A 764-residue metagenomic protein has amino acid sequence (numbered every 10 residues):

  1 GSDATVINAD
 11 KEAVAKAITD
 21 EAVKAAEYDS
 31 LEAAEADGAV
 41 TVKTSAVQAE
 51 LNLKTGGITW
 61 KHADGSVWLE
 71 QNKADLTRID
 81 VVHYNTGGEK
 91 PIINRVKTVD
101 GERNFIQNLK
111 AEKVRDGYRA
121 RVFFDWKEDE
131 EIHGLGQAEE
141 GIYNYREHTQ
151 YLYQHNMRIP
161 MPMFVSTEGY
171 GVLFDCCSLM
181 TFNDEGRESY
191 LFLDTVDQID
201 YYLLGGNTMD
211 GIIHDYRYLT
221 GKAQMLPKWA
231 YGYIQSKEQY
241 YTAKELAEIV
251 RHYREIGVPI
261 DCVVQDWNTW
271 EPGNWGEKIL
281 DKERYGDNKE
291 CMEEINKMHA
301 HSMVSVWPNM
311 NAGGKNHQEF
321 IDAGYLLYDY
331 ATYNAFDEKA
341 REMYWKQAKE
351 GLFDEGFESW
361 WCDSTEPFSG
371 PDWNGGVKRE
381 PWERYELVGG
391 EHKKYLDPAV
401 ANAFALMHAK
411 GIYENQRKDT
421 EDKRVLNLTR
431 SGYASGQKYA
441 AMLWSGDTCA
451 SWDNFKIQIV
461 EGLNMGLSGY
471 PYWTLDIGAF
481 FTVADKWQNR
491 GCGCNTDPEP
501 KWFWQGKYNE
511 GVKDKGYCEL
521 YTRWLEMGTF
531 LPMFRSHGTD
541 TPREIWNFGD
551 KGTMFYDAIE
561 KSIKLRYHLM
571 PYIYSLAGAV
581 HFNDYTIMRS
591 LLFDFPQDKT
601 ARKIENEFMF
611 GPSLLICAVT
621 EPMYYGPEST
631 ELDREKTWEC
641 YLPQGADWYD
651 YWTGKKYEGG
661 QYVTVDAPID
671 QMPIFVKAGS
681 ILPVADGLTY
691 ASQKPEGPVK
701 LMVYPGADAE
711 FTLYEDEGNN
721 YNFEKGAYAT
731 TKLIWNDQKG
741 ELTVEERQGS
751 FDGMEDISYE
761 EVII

Functional and structural regions predicted by a protein language model:
G1, A46-L53, V172, L701-V703 (+1 more regions): Broad, structure-driven detector of short, well-ordered beta-strand segments within folded domains
G1, V42, A46, L615-A618 (+1 more regions): Short, well-ordered beta-strand segments enriched in hydrophobic/aromatic residues
G1-V40, R78-V81: A low-complexity, Ser/Thr/Gly/Pro-enriched, surface-exposed linker/loop concept that marks segments flanking
S2-T19, G626-T653, M754-I764: Beta-strand-rich binding/interaction modules
Y28-E35, V40-T41, A49, H133-L135 (+3 more regions): Short, exposed beta-strand/loop patches in secreted or surface proteins that constitute
K43-E70, T77-I79: Hydrophobic or amphipathic alpha-helical targeting/insertion segments
S66-Q671, K677: Catalytic-domain carbohydrate-binding cleft regions of carbohydrate-active enzymes
Q671-I764: Accessory, solvent-exposed terminal regions and/or long lumenal/extracellular loops of proteins
